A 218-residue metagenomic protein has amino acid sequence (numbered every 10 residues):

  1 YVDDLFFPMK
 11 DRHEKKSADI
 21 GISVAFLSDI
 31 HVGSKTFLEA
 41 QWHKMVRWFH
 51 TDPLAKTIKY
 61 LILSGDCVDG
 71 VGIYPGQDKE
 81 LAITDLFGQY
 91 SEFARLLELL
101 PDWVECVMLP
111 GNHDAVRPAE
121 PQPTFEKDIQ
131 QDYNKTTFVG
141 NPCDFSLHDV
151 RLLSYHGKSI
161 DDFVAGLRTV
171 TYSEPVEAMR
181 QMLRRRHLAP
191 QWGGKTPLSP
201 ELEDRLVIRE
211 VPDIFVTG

Functional and structural regions predicted by a protein language model:
Y1-G218: Extended recognition/assembly regions associated with phosphoester-bond processing machinery
